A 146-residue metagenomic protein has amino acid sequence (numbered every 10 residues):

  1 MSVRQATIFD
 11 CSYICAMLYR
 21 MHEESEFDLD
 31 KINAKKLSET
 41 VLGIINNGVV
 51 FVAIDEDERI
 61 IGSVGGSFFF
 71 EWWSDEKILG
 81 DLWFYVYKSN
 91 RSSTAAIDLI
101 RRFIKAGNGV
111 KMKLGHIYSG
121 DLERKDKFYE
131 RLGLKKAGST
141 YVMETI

Functional and structural regions predicted by a protein language model:
S2-A16: A short beta-loop-alpha structural element at the N-terminal edge of CoA-dependent acyl/N-acetyltransferase catalytic
Y19-T40: Conserved GNAT-fold acetyl-CoA-binding loop/helix
V41-V52: A short helix-loop-beta-strand connector motif used in the catalytic cores of GNAT acetyltransferases and, in some
V52, R59-F68: Conserved beta-strand in the GNAT
F70-D81, A137: A conserved beta-turn-beta hairpin within the catalytic core of GNAT-like acetyltransferases that forms part
L82-S93: A short, internal acetyl-CoA/4′-phosphopantetheine-binding micro-motif in the GNAT/acyltransferase core
R91-K105: Conserved acetyl-CoA-binding loop-helix of GNAT-fold acetyltransferases
K113-K125, T145: Conserved beta-strand-loop-alpha-helix junction that forms the acyl-donor binding cleft
